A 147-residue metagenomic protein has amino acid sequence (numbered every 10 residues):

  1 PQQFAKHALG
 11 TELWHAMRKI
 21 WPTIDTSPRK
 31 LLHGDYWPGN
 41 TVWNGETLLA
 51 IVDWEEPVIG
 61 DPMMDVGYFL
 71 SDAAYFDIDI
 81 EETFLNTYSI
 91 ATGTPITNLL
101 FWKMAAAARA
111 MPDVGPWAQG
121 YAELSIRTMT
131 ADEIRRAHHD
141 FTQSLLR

Functional and structural regions predicted by a protein language model:
P1-G34, N44, I134-R147: An alpha-helical support segment within catalytic cores of ATP-dependent transferases
G10-T11, G93-W102: Short, surface-exposed acidic
V52-P57: Activation of the activation-loop gatekeeper triad in protein kinase-fold domains
M63-T94, A106-I126, F141-S144: Active-site activation/catalytic loop segments of kinase-like enzymes and analogous catalytic loops in related
